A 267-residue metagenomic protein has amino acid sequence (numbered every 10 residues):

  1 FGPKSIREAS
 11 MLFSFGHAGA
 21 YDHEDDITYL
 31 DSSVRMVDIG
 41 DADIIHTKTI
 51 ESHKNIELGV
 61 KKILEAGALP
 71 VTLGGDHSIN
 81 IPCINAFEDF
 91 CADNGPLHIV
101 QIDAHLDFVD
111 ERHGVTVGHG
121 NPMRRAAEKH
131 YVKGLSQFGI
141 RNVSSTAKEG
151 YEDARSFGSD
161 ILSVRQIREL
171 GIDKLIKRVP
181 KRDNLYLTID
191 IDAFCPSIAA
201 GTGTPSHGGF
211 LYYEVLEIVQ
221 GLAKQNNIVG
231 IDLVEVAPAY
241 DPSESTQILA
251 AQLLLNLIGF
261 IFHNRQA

Functional and structural regions predicted by a protein language model:
F1-A267: Conserved alpha-helical scaffold segments that buttress catalytic/binding sites
